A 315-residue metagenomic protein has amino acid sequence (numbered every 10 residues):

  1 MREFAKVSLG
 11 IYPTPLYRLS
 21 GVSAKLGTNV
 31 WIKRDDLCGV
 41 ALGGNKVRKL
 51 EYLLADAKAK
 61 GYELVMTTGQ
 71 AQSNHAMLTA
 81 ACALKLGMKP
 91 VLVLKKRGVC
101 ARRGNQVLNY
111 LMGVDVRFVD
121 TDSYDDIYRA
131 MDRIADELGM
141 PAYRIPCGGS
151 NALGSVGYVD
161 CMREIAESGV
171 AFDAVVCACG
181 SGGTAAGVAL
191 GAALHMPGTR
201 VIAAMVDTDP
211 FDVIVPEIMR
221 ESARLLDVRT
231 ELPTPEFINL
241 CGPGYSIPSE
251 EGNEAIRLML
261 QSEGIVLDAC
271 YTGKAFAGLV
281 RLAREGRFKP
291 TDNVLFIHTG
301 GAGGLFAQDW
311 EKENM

Functional and structural regions predicted by a protein language model:
M1-M315: PLP-dependent amino-acid enzyme catalytic core
